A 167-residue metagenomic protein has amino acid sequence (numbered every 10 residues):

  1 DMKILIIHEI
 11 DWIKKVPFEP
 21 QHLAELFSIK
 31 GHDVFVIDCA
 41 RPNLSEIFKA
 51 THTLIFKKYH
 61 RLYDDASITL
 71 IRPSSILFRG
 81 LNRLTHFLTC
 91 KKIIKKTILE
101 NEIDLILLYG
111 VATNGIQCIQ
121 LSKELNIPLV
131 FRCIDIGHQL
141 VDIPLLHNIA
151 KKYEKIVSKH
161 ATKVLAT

Functional and structural regions predicted by a protein language model:
D1-I55: N-terminal subdomain of nucleotide-sugar transferases
L5-I6, I71-R72, I94-N114, I127-V130: Short N-terminal targeting/anchoring amphipathic segment
I10-I13, F78-R79, I127-H147: A short, histidine- and acid-enriched strand-loop-helix "catalytic/donor-clamping" loop that lines the nucleotide-sugar
V16, I37-C39, Y109-G110, V164-T167: Replace "coordinates the UDP/GDP/TDP-sugar" with "coordinates nucleotide-activated sugar donors
P17, Q21, R83-K91, I106-L125: An aromatic- and histidine-rich active-site surface loop
L23, I29, K92-T97, I116 (+2 more regions): Membrane-proximal helix-turn-helix segments that form the acceptor-binding/catalytic region of lipid-linked
C39-E102: A conserved catalytic-core segment of Leloir-type glycosyltransferases
